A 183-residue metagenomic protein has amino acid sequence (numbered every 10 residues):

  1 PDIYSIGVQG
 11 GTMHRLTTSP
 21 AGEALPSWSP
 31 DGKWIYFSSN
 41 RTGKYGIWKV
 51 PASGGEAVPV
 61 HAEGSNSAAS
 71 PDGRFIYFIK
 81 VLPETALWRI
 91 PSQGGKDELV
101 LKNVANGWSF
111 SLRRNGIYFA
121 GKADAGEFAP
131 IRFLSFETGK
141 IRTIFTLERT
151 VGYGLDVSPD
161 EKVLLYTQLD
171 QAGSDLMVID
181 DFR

Functional and structural regions predicted by a protein language model:
P1-R15, K33-W34, S38-P59, R74-F75 (+5 more regions): Beta-propeller blade-edge and WD-like acidic-aromatic loop motif
S5, A24, F37, G46 (+2 more regions): Residue-level signal for well-ordered alpha-helical segments
S19-A24, A62-S67, N103-W108, L147-G152: Short coil/turn segments at the loop-to-beta-strand junctions that recur within blades of beta-propeller repeat folds
P26-W34, S67-F75, W108-G116, L155-V163: Blade-terminus and WD-like Trp-Asp/Gly-His loop motifs, strongest in beta-propeller folds
F37, E63, A69, V100-N103 (+3 more regions): Intrinsic disorder/low-complexity signature
